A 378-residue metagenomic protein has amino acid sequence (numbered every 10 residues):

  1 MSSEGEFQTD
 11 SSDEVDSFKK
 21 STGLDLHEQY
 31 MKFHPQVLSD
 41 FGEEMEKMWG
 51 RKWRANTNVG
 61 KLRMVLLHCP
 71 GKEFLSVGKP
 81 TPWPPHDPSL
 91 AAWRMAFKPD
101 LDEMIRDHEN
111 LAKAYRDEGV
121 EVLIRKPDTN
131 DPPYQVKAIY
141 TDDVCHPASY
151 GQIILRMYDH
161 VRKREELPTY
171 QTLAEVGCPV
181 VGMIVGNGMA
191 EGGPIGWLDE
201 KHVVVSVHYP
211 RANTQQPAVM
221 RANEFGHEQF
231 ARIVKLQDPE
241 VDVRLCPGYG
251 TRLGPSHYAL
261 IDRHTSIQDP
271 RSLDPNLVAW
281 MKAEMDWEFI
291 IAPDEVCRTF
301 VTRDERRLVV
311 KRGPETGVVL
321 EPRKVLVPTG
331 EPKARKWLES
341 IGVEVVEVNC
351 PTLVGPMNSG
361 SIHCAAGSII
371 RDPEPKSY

Functional and structural regions predicted by a protein language model:
S2-Y378: The feature marks the mature, well-folded catalytic cores of soluble enzymes
